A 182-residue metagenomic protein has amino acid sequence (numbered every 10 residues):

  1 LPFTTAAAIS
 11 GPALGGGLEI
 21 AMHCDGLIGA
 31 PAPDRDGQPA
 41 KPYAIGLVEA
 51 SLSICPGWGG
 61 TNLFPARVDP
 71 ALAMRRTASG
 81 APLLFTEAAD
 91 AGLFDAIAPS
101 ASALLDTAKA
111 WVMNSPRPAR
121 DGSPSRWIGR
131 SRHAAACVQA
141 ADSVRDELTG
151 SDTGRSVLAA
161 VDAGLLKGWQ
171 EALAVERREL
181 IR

Functional and structural regions predicted by a protein language model:
L1-G11, G60-N62: An acidic, glycine-rich surface segment that forms the CoA-thioester-binding/catalytic face of crotonase-fold enzymes
T5, L27-I28, I97: Short, well-ordered beta-strand core segments
I9, P56, S100: Small/polar loops that bind or transfer phosphate-bearing groups
L14-T77, A91, A108-W111: CoA-thioester-processing core
E19-H23, L63, A71-E179: Amphipathic alpha-helical segments at domain termini/boundaries
R182: Membrane-embedded alpha-helical segments that form the functional core of polytopic membrane enzymes, especially those
